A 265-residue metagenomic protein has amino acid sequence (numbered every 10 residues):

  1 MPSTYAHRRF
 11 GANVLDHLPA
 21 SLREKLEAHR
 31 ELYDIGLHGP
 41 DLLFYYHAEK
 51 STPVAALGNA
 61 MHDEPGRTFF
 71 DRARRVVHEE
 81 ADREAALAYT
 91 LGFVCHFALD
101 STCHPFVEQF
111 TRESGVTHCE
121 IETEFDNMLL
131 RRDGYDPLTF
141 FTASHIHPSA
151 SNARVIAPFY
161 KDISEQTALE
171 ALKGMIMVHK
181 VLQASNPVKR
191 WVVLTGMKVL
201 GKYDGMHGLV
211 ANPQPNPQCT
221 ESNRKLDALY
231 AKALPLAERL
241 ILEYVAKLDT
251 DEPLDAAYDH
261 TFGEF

Functional and structural regions predicted by a protein language model:
M1-T90, V94-F265: N-terminal leader/auxiliary helical segments
